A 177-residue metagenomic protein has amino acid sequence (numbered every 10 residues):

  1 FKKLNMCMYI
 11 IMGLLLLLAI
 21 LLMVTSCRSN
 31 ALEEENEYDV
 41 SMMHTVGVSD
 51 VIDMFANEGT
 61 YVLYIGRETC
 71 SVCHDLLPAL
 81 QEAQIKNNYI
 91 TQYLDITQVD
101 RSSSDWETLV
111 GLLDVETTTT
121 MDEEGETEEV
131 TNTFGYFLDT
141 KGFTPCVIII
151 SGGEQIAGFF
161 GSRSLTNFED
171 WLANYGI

Functional and structural regions predicted by a protein language model:
K3-M12, V24-E58, N167-I177: N-terminal leader/targeting and pre-domain segments
I11-A19: Core hydrophobic alpha-helical transmembrane segments of single-pass membrane proteins
M43, E68-D75, D139, F160: Extracytoplasmic/periplasmic, Sec-exported soluble proteins
I52-L94: Local sequence-structure signature of Cys/Sec-based thiol-disulfide redox active-site neighborhoods
E68-V72, T97-D100, E154-I156, R163-L165: Solvent-exposed loop/turn segments at secondary-structure junctions within structured extracellular/periplasmic domains
N88-E128: Thiol-based oxidoreductase modules, predominantly thioredoxin-like and allied folds used for disulfide exchange
E116-G152: Extended, charge-rich low-complexity interaction segments
L138-I177: Non-catalytic, surface beta->alpha helical segment in thiol-disulfide oxidoreductase systems
